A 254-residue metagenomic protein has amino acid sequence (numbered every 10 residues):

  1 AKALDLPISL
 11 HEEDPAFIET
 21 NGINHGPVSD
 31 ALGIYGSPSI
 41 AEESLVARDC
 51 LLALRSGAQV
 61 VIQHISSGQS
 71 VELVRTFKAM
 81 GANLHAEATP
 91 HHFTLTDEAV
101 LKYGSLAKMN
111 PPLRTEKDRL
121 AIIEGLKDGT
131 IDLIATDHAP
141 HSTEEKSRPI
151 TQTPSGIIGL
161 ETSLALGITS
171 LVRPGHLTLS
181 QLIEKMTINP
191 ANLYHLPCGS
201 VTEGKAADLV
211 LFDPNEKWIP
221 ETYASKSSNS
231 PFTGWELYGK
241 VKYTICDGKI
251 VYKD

Functional and structural regions predicted by a protein language model:
A1-I134: Histidine/acidic residue-rich metal-binding segments in metalloenzymes
D14, S67, P90, P140 (+2 more regions): Short, glycine/acidic-enriched loop or turn micro-motifs at the edges of active sites
I18, V71, T94, S142-E144 (+2 more regions): Glycine/Thr-rich phosphate-binding loops of Rossmann-like dinucleotide-binding domains
A31-Q59, L106, G125-I134, A139-N215: His/Asp/Glu-enriched, well-ordered alpha-helical/loop segment that forms or immediately abuts the divalent-metal
P112-L113, V201, F232-E236: Short Gly/Pro-enriched turn/cap motifs at secondary-structure boundaries
P149-Q152, A206-K253: C-terminal cap of metal-dependent C-N hydrolases
